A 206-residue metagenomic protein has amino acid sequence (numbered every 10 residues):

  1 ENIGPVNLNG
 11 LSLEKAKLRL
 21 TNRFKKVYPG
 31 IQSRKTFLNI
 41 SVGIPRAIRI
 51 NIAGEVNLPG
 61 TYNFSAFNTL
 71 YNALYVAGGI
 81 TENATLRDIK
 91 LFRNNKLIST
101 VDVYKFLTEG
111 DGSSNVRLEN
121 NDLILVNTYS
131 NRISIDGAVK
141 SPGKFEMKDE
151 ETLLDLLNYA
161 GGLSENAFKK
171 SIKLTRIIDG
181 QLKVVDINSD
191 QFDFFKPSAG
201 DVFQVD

Functional and structural regions predicted by a protein language model:
E1-D206: Ser/Thr/Pro/Gly-biased, low-complexity, turn-/loop-rich segments that often occur immediately after N-terminal
